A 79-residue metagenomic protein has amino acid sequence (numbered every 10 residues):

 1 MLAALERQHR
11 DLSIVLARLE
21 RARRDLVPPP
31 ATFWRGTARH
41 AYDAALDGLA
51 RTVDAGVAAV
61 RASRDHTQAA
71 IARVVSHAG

Functional and structural regions predicted by a protein language model:
M1-G79: N-terminal secretion-targeting helices of virulence/extracellular proteins, encompassing both classical Sec signal
